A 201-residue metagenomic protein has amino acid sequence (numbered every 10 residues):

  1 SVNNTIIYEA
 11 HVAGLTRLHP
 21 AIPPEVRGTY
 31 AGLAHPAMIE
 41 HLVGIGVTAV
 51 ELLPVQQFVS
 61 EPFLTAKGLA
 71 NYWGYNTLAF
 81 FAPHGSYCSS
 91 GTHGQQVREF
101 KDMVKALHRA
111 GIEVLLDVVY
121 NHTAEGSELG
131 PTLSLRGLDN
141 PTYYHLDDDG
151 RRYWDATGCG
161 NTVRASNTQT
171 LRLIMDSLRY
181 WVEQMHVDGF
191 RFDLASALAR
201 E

Functional and structural regions predicted by a protein language model:
S1-N3: Basic K/R-rich, polyanion-interacting modules in nucleoproteins and related proteins
A13-A31, P36, E40-H186, R191-E201: Substrate-binding/active-site clefts of carbohydrate-active enzymes
